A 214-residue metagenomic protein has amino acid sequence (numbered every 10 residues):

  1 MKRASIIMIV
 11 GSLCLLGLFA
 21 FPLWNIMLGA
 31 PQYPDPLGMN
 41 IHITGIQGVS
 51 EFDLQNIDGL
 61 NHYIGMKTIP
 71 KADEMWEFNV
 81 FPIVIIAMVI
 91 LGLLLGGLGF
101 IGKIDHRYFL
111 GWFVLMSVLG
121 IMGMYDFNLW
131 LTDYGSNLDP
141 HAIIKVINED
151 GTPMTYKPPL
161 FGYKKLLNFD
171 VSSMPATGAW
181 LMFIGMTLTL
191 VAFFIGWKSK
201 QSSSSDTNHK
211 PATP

Functional and structural regions predicted by a protein language model:
K2-I6, L91-M122, T189-P214: Juxtamembrane interface at the cytosolic side of transmembrane helices
R3-I6, D73-V80, I101-Y108, L167-T177: Membrane-interfacial loop-to-transmembrane-helix junctions in polytopic alpha-helical membrane proteins
R3-L28: N-terminal signal-anchor transmembrane alpha helix
V10-C14, L18, E77-G97, F113-I121 (+1 more regions): Hydrophobic alpha-helical transmembrane segments
A20-F78, N128-S173: Long, glycine/tryptophan/cysteine-rich extracytoplasmic
L119-L131: Juxtamembrane membrane-interface segments at transmembrane alpha-helix termini
S172-S199: A hydrophobic membrane-anchoring alpha-helix module
